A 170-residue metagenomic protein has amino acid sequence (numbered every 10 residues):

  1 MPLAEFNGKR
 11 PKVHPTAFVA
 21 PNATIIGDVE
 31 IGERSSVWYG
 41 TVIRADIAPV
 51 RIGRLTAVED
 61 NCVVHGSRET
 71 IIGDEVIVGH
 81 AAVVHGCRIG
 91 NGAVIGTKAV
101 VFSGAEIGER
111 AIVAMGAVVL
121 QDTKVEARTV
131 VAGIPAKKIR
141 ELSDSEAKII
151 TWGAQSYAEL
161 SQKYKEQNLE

Functional and structural regions predicted by a protein language model:
P2-K12, I72-V78, A82-V83, V100 (+1 more regions): C-terminal segments of enzyme domains that contribute to small-molecule binding surfaces
N7-R10, A17, I47, R68 (+2 more regions): Solvent-exposed, flexible loop/coil residues
P15, A20-P21, I26-G27, G32-E33 (+16 more regions): Left-handed beta-helix
V50: Active-site cofactor/substrate anionic-group-binding motifs, chiefly glycine- and Lys/Arg-rich phosphate-binding loops
